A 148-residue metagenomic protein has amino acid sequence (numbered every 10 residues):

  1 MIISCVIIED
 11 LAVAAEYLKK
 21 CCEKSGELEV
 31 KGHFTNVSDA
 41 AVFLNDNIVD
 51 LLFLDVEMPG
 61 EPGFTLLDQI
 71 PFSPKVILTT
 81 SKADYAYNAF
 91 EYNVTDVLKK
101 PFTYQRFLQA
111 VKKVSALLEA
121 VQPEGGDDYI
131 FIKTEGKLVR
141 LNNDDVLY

Functional and structural regions predicted by a protein language model:
M1-S4: Non-catalytic signal-transmission and effector/linker regions of two-component phosphorelay proteins
E9: Conserved acidic carboxylate
V13-K24: Amphipathic alpha1 helix at the N-terminus of the CheY-like receiver
K24, V37-Q122: CheY-like receiver
S25-K31: A generic structural motif
F34: Short acidic-hydrophobic, aromatic-tinged amphipathic segments that line or gate anion-handling sites
K112-Y148: Conserved binding/recognition cores within well-folded domains
